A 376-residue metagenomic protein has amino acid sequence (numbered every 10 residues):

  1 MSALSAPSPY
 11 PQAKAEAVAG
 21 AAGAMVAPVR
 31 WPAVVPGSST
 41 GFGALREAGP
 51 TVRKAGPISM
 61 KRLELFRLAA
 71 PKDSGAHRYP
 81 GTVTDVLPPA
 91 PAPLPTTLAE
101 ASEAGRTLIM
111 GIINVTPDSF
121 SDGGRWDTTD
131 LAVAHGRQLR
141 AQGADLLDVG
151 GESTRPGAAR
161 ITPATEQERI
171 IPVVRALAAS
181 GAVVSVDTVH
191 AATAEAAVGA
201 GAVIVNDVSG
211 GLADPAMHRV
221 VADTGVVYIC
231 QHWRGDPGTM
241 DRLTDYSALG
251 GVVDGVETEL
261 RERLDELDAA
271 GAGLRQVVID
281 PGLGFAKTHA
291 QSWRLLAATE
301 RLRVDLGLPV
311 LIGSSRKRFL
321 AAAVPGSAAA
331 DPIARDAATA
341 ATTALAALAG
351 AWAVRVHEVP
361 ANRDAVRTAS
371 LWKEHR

Functional and structural regions predicted by a protein language model:
M1-A13, R30, S38-S39: Low-acidity, Ser/Thr- and Arg-rich intrinsically disordered low-complexity segments
Q12, V18-A24: Low-complexity, Ser/Pro/Gly/Ala/Val-rich intrinsically disordered tracts
V26-P117, D265, A272, G326 (+1 more regions): N-terminal amphipathic alpha-helix/helix-capping segment at the start of soluble metabolic enzymes
A104, F120-H135, T154-V183, V189-A191 (+4 more regions): Active-site-adjacent loop and "lid" segments of alpha/beta metabolic enzymes
I113, G143, V205: Conserved hydrophobic/aromatic pocket- or pore-lining residues that grip, position, or stack substrates in active sites
A134-G150, A349: Catalytic domains of carbohydrate-active enzymes, especially glycoside hydrolases
L283: Active-site metal-binding loops of divalent metal-dependent hydrolases
